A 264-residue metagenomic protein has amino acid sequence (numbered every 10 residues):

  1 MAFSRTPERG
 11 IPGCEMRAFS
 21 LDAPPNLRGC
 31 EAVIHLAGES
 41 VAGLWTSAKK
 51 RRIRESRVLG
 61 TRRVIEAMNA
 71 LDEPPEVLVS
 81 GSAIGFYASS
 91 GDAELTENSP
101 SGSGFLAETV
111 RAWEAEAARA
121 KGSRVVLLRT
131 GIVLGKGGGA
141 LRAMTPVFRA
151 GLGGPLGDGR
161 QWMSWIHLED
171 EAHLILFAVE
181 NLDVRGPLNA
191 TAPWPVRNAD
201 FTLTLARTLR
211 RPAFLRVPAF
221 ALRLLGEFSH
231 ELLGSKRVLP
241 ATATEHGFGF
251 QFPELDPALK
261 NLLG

Functional and structural regions predicted by a protein language model:
E8-G60: NAD(P)H-binding glycine-rich loop region in Rossmannoid oxidoreductase-like domains and their noncatalytic homologs
V33, E171-I175, A190, F201 (+2 more regions): Non-catalytic, hydrophobic alpha-helical segments
R62-G104: Conserved Rossmann-fold NAD(P)-dependent oxidoreductase catalytic core, especially the SDR/UDP-sugar
S82, A115-K136: Conserved beta-loop-beta element that borders a ligand/cofactor-binding pocket
P100-G104, G131-G138, D158-L168, V179: Glycine-rich "substrate-gating" loop/helix at the edge of Rossmann-like oxidoreductase active sites
T145-G153, Q161-P195: Alpha-helical substrate-binding/gating segment
N181-E227, K260-L263: Mid/C-terminal beta-alpha module of Rossmann-like enzyme folds, strongest in SDR-family dehydrogenases/epimerases
V196, H230-G264: C-terminal amphipathic/interface module of NAD(P)-dependent oxidoreductases and related NAD-binding regulators
